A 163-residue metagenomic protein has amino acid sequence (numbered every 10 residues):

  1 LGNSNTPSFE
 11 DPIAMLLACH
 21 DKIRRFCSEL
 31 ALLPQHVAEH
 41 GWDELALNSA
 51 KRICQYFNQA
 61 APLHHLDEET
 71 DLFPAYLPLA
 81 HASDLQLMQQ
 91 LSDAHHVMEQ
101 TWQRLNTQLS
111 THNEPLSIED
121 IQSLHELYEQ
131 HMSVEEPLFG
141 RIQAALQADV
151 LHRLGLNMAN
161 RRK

Functional and structural regions predicted by a protein language model:
L1-K163: Small-residue-biased structural context
